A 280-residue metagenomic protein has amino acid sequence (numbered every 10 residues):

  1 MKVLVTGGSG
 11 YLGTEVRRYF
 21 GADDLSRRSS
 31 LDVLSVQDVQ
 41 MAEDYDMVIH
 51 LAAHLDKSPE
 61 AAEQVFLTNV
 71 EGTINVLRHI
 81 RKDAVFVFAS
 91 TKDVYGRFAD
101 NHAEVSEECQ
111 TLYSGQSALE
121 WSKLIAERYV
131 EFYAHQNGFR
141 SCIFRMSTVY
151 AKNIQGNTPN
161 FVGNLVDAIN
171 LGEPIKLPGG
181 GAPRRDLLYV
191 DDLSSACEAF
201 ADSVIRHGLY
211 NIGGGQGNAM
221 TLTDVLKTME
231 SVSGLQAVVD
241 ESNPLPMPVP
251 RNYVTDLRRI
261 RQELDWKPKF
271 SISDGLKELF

Functional and structural regions predicted by a protein language model:
V3-G21: N-terminal Rossmann NAD(P)H-binding glycine-rich loop of SDR-like oxidoreductase domains
G21-V39: Adenosine-cofactor binding site in Rossmann-like domains, unifying the SAM/SAH pocket of S-adenosylmethionine-dependent
V36-T68, V94-R97: NAD(P)H-binding glycine-rich loop region in Rossmannoid oxidoreductase-like domains and their noncatalytic homologs
V48, E60-V87: NAD(P)-cofactor binding segment of oxidoreductase domains
N75-Q116: Conserved Rossmann-fold NAD(P)-dependent oxidoreductase catalytic core, especially the SDR/UDP-sugar
A118, S122: Active-site helix of classical SDR
E127-N153, G163: Conserved beta-loop-beta element that borders a ligand/cofactor-binding pocket
I169, E173, L177-F280: C-terminal substrate-binding subdomain of Rossmann-fold SDR/epimerase-dehydratase oxidoreductases
